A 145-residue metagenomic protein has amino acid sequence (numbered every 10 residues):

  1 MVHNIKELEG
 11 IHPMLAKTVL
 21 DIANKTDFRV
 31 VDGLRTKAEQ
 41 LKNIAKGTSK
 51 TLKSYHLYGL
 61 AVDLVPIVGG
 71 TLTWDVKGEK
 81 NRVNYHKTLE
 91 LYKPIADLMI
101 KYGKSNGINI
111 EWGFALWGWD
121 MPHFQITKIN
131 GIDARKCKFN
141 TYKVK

Functional and structural regions predicted by a protein language model:
M1-I5, G47, R82: A near-ubiquitous, low-amplitude feature marking generic local secondary-structure context
M1-R29: Active-site acidic/histidine clusters and adjacent loop/turn architecture that either coordinate catalytic ions
N4-L8, R35-N43, I100: Short linear motifs at secondary-structure transitions and domain/linker junctions
E9-A16, L34-K37, Y58: Alpha-helix initiation and capping sites
V19-K46, N109-G113: Extended, low-complexity, intrinsically disordered C-terminal regulatory tails of eukaryotic serine/threonine kinases
K50-K145: Catalytic cores and adjacent binding grooves of peptidoglycan-active enzymes
